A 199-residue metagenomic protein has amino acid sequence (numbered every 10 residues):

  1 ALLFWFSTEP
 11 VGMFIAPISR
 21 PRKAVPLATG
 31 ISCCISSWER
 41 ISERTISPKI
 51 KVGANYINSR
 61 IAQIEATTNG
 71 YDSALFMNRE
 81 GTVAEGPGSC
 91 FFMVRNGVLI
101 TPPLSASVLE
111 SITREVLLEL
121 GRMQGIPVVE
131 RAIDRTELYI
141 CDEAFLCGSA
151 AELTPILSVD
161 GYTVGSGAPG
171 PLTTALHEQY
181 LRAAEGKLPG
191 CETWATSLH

Functional and structural regions predicted by a protein language model:
A1-L3: Extended, Lys/Arg-enriched charged tracts that mediate electrostatic binding to polyanionic substrates
W5-H199: Helix-start/capping segments and mature chain N-termini
